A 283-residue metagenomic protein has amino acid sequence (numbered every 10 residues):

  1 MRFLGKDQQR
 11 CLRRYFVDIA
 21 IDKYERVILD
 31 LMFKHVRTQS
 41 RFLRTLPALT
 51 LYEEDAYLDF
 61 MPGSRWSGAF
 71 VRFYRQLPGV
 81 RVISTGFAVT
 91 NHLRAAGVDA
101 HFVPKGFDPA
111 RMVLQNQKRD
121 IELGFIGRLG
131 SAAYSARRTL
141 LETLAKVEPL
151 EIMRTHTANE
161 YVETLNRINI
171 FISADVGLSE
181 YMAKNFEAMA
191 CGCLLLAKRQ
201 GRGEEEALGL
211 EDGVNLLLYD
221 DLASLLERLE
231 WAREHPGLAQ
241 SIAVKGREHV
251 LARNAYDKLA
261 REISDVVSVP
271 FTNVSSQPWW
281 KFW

Functional and structural regions predicted by a protein language model:
M1-R41, A48-L208, D257, W280-W283: Nucleotide-sugar donor-binding catalytic core of glycosyltransferases
P62, L222-L225: Conserved catalytic or regulatory cores that recognize and/or transform ribose-phosphate-containing ligands
V162-E163, R228, A232: Small beta-barrel nucleic-acid-binding modules, principally OB-folds
E205-L216, R228: Acidic, glycine-centered active-site loop in nucleotide-sugar glycosyltransferases
V214-A223, W231-P236: Conserved acidic donor-binding segment of nucleotide-sugar-dependent glycosyltransferases
R233-V267: A charged, aromatic-enriched C-terminal amphipathic alpha-helix characteristic of glycosyltransferases across folds
I263-S264, S275-W283: Long, compositionally biased intrinsically disordered regions
